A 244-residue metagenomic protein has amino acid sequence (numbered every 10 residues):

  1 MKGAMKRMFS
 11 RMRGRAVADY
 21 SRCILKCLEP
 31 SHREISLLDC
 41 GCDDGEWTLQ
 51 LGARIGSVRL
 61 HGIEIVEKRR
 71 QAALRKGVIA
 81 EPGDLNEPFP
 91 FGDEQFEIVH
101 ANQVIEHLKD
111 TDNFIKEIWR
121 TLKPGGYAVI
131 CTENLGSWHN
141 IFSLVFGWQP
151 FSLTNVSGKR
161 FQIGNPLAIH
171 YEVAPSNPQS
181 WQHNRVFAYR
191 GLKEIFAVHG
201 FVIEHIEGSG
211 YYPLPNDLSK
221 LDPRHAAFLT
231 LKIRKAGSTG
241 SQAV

Functional and structural regions predicted by a protein language model:
M1-D19: Class I SAM-dependent methyltransferase Rossmann-like catalytic core, especially the SAM/SAH-binding loop
R11, R54-S57, P178-S180: Short, contiguous strand/loop micro-motifs
R13-I24, R185-A188: Conserved alpha-helical elements of sugar-nucleotide-dependent glycosyltransferases
V17, E29, C40, D222-P223: Residue-level marker of regulatory loop/turn positions in helix-turn-helix DNA-binding domains and in histidine
C23-L28, H32-S143, A188-Y189, K193 (+1 more regions): Conserved SAM-binding loop
E46, K109-E117, K123, Y127-S238: S-adenosyl-L-methionine-dependent methyltransferase catalytic module, highlighting the catalytic core
S238-V244: Flexible, glycine-/basic-rich loop-and-beta segments that form/coincide with the SAM-dependent methyltransferase
